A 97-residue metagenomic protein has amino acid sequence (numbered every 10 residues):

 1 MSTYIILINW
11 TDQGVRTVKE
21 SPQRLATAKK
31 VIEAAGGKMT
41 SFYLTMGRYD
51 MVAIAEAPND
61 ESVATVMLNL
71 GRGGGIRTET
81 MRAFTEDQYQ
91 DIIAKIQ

Functional and structural regions predicted by a protein language model:
M1-Q97: A compositional/biophysical signature of low hydrophobicity enriched in polar/charged and small residues
